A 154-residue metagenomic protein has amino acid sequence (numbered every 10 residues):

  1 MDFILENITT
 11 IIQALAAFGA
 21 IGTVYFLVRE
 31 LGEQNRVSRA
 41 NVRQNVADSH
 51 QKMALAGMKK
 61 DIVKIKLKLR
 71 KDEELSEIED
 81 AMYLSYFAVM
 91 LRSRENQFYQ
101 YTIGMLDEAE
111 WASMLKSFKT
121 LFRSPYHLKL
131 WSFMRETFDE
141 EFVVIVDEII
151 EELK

Functional and structural regions predicted by a protein language model:
D2-L75: Membrane-proximal alpha-helical anchors
E79-K154: An amphipathic alpha-helical interaction surface
